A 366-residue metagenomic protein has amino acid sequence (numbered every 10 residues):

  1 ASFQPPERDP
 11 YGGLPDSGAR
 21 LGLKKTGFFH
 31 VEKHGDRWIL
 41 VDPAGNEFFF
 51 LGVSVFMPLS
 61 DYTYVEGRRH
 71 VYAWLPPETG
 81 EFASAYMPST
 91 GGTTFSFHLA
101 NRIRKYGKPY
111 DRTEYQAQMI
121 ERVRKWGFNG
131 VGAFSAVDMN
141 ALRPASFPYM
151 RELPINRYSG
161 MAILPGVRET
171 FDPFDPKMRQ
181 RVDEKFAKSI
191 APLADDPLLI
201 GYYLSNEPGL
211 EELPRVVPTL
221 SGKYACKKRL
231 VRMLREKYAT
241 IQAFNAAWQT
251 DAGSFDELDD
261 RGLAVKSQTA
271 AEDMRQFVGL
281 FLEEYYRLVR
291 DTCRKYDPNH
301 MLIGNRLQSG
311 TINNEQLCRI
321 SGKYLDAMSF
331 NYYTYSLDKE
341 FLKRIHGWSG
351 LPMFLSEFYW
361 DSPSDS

Functional and structural regions predicted by a protein language model:
A1-L142, G160-L198, L263, S267 (+1 more regions): Active-site-adjacent substrate/metal-binding segments within catalytic domains of carbohydrate-active enzymes
P43, V53, G67-P109, G166-F174 (+1 more regions): Polysaccharide-binding and catalytic clefts of secreted carbohydrate-active enzymes
G45, V123, V131, Y202 (+4 more regions): Conserved, mostly hydrophobic/aromatic
F49, M139-R143, Y158-M161, P208-P214 (+2 more regions): Short catalytic/ligand-binding loop motif for oxyanion handling, primarily in non-cytosolic enzymes, centered on
G127-G130, A145-F147, D195-I200, D297-M301 (+2 more regions): Short, well-ordered coil/turn segments that N-cap beta-strands
F134-M139, P154-I155, Y203-L210, R306-T311 (+1 more regions): Short, solvent-exposed turn/loop segments enriched in Gly/Ser/Thr/Pro and often Arg
M139-S146, I190-P197, L317-K323, R344-G350: Acidic (Asp/Glu)-rich catalytic clusters
Q276-S366: Glycoside hydrolase catalytic-domain groove-lining segments
